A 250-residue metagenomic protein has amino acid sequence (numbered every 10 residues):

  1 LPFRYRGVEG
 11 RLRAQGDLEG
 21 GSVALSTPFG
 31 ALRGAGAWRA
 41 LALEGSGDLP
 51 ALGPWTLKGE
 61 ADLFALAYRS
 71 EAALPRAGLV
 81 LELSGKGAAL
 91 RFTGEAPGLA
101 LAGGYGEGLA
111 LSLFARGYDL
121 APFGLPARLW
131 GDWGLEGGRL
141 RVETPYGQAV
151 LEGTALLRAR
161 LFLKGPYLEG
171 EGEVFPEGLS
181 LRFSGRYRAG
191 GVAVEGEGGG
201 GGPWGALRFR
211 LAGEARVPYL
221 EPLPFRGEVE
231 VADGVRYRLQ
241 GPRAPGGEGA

Functional and structural regions predicted by a protein language model:
L1-A250: Beta-strand-dominated lipid-handling architectures at cellular/organellar boundaries
